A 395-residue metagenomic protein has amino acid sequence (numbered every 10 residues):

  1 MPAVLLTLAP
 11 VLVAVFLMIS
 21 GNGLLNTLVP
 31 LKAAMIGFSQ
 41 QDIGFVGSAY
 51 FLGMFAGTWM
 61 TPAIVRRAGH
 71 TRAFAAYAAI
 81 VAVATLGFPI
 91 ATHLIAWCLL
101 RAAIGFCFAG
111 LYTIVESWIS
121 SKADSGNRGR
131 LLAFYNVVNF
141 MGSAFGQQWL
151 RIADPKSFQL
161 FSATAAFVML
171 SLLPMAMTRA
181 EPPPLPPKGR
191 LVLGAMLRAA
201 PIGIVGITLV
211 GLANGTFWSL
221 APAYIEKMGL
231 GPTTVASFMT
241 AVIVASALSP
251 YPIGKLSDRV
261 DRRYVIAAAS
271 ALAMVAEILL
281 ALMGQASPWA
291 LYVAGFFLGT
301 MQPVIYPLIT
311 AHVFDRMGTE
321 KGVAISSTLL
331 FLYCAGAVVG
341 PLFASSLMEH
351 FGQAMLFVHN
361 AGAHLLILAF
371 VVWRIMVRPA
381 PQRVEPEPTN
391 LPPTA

Functional and structural regions predicted by a protein language model:
M1-A3, P183-L193, R374-A395: Intrinsic disorder in cytosolic terminal tails and internal cytosolic loops of multi-pass membrane transporters
V4-F51, G203, I207, N214-Y224 (+2 more regions): Helix-loop boundary and gating motifs at the non-cytosolic
Q40-Q41, S125-Y135, P232-T233, M317-L329: Loop-to-transmembrane helix entry/capping segments in MFS-fold secondary transporters and related SLC/MFSD carriers
G57-H70, D154, S249-D261, M348-E349: Helix-to-loop junctions at the C-terminal end of transmembrane segments in multipass secondary transporters
R72-L86, A165, Y264-L279, A361: Structural signature of the two symmetry-related core transmembrane helices
A102-V137: Cytoplasmic helix-loop-helix junction between adjacent transmembrane helices in 12-TM secondary transporters
G110-A123, P303-M317: Intracellular juxtamembrane helix-capping segments at the cytosolic ends of symmetry-related transmembrane helices
L150-R151, A165-L185, F370-I375: C-terminal membrane-cytosol helix-exit motif in multi-pass small-molecule transporters
